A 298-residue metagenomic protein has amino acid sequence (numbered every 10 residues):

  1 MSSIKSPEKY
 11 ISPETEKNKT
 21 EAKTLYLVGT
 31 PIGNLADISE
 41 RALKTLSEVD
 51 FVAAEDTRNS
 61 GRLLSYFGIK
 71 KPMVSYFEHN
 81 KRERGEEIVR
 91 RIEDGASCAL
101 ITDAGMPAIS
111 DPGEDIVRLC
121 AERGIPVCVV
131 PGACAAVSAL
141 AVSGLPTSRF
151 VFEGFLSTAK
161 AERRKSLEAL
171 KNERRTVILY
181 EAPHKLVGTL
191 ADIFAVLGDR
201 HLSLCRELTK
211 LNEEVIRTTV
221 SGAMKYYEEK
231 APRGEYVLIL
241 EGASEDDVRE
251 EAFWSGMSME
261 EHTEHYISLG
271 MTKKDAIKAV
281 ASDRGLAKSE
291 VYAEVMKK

Functional and structural regions predicted by a protein language model:
S2-E78: Glycine-rich, flexible N-terminal cofactor/catalytic loop recognition
S6-P7, T176, P183-K298: A contiguous loop/helix-start segment that scaffolds small-molecule binding in enzyme catalytic cores
K23-L25, G95-A99, R175-T176: Loop/turn-to-beta-strand initiation segments
I32-G33, D103-P107, P183-K185, A243-E245: Short glycine-rich anion-binding loops that position phosphate/pyrophosphate groups of nucleotides and phosphorylated
L46-V52, I125-C128, T176-V177: Short active-site oxyanion
V74-E83, L156-K160: Conserved helicase motor
P112-E114, K273: Glycine-centered tight-turn and secondary-structure capping sites
D115-E173: Class I SAM-dependent methyltransferase SAM-binding "motif I" and its flanking Rossmann-like core
